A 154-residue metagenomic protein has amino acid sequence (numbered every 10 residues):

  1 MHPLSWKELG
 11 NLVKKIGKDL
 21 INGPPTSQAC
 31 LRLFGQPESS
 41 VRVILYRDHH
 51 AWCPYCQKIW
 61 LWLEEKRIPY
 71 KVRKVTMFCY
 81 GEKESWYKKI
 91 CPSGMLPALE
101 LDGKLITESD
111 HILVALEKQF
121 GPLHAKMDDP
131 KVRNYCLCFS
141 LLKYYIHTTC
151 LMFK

Functional and structural regions predicted by a protein language model:
M1-K154: GST-like domain detector, emphasizing the conserved glutathione-binding G-site in the N-terminal thioredoxin-like
